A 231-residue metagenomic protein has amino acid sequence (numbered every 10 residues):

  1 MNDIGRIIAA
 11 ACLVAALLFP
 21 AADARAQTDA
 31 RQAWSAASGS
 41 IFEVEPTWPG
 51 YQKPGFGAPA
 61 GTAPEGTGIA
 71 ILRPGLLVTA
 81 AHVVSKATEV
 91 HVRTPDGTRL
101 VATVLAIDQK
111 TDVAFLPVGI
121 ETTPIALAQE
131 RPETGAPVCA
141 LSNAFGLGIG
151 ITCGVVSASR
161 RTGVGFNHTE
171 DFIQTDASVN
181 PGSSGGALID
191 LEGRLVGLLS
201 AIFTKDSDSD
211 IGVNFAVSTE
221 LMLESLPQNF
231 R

Functional and structural regions predicted by a protein language model:
M1-A11: Bacterial N-terminal signal peptides that target proteins for export
A9-P20: Bacterial N-terminal signal peptides
A22-A26: Sec/Tat signal peptide C-region and signal peptidase I cleavage site
Q27-A36, V44, W48, A140 (+2 more regions): C-terminal cap/linker of serine protease catalytic domains
D29-A33, V83, P124-E130, T134-E170 (+2 more regions): Flexible, gly/ser-rich surface segments that form the specificity/activation loops bordering the active-site cleft
P49-G50, E65, L72-I149, L223 (+1 more regions): Conserved active-site neighborhood of the chymotrypsin/trypsin-like protease fold
K53-G61, L105-D112, S159-I173, K205-S209 (+1 more regions): Gly/Ser-enriched beta-turn/beta-hairpin loop segments
I69, S178-L199: Catalytic nucleophile loop of clan PA
